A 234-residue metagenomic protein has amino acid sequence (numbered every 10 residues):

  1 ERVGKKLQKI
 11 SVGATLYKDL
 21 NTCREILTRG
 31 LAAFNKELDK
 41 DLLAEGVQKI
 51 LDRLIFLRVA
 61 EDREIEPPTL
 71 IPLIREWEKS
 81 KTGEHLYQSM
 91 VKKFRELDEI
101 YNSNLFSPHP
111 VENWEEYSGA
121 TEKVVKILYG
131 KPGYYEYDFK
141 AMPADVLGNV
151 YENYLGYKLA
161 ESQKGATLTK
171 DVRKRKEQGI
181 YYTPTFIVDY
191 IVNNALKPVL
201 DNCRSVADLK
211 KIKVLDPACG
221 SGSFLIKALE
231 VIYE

Functional and structural regions predicted by a protein language model:
E1-Y233: Preference for the N-terminal adenyl/adenosyl cofactor-binding alpha/beta module
